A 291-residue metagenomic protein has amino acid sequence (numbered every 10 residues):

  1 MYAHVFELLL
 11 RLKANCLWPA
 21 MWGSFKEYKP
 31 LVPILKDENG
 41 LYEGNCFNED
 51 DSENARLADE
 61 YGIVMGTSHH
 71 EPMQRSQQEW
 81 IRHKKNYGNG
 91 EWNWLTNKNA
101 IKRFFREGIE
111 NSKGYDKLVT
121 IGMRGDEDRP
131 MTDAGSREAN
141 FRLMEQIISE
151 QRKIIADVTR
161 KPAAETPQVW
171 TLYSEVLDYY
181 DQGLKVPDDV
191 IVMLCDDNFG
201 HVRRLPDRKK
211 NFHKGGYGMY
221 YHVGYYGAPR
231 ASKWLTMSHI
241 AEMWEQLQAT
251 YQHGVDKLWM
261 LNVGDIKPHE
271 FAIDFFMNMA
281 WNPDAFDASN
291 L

Functional and structural regions predicted by a protein language model:
M1-G88: N-terminal accessory/cap region of cofactor-dependent oxidoreductases and related radical enzymes
M1-V5, E175-Y179, R203-L205, A241-E245: Active-site-adjacent structural elements in folded domains
V5-L12, L17, N54-L57, Y61-V64 (+5 more regions): Generic, well-ordered alpha-helical scaffold segments in large soluble proteins
L8, A14-L17, A55-L57, G62-H69 (+5 more regions): Beta-sheet entry/capping signal
L10, N15-F25, P30-L31, N45-F47 (+3 more regions): Structured mid-domain segments that build the active-site/substrate or prosthetic-cofactor binding neighborhood
W22, Y28-L31, K36-N39, E60 (+2 more regions): Gly/Pro-rich turn-and-neighbor structural signature
H70-E71, I121-D128, Y221-G224: Short loop/turn segments at strand-loop or loop-helix junctions that form parts of catalytic or ligand-binding pockets
R75-E79, R129-M131, G227-R230, E270: Short acidic/His/Gly/Ser-rich catalytic and metal-binding motifs that mark active-site loops of diverse hydrolases
